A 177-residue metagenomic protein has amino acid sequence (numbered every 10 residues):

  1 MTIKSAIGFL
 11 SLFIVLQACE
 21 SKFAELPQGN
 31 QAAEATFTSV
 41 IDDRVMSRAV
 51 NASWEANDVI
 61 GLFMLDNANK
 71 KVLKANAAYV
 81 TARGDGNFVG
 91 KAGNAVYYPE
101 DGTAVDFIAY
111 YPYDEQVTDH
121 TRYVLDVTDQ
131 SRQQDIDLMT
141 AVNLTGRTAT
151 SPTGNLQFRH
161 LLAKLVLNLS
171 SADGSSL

Functional and structural regions predicted by a protein language model:
T2-S5, L16-L177: Sec-type signal peptide cleavage vicinity
